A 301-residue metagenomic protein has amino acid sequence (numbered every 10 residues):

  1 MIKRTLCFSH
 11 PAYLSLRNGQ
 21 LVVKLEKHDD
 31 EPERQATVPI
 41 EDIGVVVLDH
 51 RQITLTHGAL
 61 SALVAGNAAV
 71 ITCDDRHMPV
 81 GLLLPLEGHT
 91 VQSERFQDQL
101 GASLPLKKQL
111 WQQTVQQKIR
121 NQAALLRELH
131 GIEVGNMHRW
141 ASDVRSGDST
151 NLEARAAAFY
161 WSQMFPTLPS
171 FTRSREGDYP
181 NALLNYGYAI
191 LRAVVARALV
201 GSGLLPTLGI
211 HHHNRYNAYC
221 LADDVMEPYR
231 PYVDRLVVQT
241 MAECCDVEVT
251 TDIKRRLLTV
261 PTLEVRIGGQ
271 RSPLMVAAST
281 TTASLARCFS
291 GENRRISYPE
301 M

Functional and structural regions predicted by a protein language model:
I2-T5, P11-A12, Q20-E26, A65 (+1 more regions): Active-site helix-to-loop segments that bind/position phosphate- or nucleotide-bearing substrates and donors across
T5-L6, L16-L48, L55-T56: A positional/architectural concept
A36-V91: Glycine/small-residue-rich interface belts in oligomeric ring/scaffold proteins and their assembly partners
